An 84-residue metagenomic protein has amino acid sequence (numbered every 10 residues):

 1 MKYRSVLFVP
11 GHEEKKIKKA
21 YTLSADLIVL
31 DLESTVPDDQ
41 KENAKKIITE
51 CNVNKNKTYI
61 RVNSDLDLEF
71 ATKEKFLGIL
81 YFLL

Functional and structural regions predicted by a protein language model:
M1-L84: Expand to "…catalyze enediolate/carbanion chemistry for C-C bond making/breaking, isomerization, decarboxylation
